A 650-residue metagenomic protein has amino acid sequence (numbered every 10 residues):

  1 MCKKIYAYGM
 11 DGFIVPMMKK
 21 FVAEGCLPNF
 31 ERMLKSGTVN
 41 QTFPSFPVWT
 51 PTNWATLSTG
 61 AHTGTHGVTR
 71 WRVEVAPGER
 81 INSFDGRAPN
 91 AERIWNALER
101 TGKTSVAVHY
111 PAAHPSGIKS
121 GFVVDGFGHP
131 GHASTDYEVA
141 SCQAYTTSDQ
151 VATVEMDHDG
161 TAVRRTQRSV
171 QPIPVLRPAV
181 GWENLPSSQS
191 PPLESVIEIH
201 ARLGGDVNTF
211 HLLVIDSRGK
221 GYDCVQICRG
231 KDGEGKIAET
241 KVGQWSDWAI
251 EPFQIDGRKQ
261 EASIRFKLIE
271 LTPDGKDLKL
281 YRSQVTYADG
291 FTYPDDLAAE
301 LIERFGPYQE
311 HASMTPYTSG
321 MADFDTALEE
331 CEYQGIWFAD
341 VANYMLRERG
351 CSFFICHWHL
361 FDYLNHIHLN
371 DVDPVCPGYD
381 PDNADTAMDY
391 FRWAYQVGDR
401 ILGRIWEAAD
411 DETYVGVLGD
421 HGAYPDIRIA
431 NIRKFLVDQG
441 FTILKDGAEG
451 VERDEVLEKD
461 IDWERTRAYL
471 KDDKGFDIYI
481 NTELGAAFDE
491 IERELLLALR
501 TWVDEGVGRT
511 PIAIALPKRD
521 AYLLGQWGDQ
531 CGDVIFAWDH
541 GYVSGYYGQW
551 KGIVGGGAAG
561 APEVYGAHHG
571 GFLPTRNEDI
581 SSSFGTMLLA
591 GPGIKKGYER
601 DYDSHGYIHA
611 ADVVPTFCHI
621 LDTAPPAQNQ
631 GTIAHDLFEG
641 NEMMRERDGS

Functional and structural regions predicted by a protein language model:
C2-K19, M33, L57, L98 (+9 more regions): Beta-strand elements within well-structured catalytic alpha/beta cores of enzymes that handle phosphate/sulfate esters
K3, M10, G25, N40-Q41 (+5 more regions): Secreted, luminal/periplasmic, and some membrane-associated catalytic domains that remodel anionic oxygen-ester
M10-T63, G67, V73-E74: N-terminal cofactor/phosphate-binding cores enriched in small/glycine residues, especially glycine-rich loops such as
P28, T52, P89-N96, I336 (+10 more regions): A structural signal for well-ordered alpha-helical segments within the folded catalytic domains of diverse enzymes
A299-T326, W358-T386: Active-site-proximal, well-structured secondary-structure segments within enzyme catalytic domains
L328-R349, F353-F354, L364, N370-V417 (+3 more regions): A long, amphipathic alpha-helix that forms part of the scaffold/cap immediately adjacent to metal-dependent active
Y547-V614: Low-complexity, glycine/alanine/valine/leucine- and proline-rich hydrophobic stretches
Y607, V613, T623, Q628-S650: Long, internal low-complexity/basic segments
